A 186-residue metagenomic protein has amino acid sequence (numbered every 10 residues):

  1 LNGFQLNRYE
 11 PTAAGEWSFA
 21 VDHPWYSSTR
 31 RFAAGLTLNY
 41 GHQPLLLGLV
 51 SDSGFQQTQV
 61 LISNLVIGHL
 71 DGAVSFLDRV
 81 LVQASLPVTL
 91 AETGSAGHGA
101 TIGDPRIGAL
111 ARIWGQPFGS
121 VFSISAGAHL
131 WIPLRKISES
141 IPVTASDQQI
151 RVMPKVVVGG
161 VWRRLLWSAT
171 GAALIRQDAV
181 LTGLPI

Functional and structural regions predicted by a protein language model:
L1-Q177, L181-I186: Transmembrane beta-barrel domains of Gram-negative outer membranes and organellar outer membranes
